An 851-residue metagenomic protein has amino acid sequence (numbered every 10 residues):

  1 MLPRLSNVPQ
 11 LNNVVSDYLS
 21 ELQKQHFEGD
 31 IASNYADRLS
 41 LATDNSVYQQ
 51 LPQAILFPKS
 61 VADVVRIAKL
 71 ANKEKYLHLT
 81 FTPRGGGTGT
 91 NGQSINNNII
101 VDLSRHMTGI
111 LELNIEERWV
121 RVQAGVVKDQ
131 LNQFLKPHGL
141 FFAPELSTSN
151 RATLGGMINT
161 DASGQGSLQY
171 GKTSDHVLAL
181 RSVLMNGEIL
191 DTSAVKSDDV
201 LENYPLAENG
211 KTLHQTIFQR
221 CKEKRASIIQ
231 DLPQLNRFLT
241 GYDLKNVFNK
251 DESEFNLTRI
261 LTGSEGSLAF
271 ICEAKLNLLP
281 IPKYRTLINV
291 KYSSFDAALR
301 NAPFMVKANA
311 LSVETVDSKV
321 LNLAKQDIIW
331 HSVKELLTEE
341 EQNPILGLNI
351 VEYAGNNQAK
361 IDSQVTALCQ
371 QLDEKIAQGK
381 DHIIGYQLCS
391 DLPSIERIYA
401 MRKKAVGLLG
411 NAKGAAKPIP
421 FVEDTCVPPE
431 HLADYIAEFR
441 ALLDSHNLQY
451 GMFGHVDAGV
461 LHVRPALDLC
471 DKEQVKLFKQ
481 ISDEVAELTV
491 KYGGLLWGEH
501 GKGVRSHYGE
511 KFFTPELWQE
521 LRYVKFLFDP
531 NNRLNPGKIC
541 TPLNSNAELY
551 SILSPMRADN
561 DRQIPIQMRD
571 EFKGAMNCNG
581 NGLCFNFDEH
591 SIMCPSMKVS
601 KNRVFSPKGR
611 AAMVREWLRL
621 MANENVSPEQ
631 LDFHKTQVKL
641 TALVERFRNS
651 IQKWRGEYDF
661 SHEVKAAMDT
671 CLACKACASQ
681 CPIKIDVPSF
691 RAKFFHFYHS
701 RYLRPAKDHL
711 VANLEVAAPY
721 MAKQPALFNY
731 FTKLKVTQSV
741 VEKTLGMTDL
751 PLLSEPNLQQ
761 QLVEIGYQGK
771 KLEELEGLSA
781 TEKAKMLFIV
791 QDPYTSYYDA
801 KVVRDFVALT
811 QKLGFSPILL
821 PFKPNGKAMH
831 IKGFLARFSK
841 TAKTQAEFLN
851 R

Functional and structural regions predicted by a protein language model:
M1-N72, Y76, G86-R118, S147 (+7 more regions): N-terminal flexible segment immediately upstream of the FAD-binding catalytic core in FAD-dependent oxidoreductases
L2-S6, E202-F248, F528-P595, K601-G609 (+3 more regions): Flexible inter-domain linker/hinge segments
S40, S46-L77, F81, I99 (+7 more regions): N-terminal glycine-rich flavin-associated loop
N132-F134, F142, T425, P429-N447 (+5 more regions): Iron-sulfur-associated redox domains of electron-transfer enzymes in respiratory and anaerobic energy metabolism
L154-K250, E254-Q326, W330, N343-I350 (+2 more regions): Mobile "lid/hinge" segments at catalytic clefts and subdomain interfaces of large enzymes
A274, A308-A416, G454-V456, V599-S600 (+3 more regions): Terminal amphipathic helices with adjacent charged low-complexity linkers/tails
A412-A416, E645-P824, M829-R851: Iron-sulfur-cluster electron-transfer modules
Y550-N581, F585-M721, S839-Q845: Ferredoxin-type iron-sulfur electron-transfer modules in oxidoreductases and energy-metabolism complexes
